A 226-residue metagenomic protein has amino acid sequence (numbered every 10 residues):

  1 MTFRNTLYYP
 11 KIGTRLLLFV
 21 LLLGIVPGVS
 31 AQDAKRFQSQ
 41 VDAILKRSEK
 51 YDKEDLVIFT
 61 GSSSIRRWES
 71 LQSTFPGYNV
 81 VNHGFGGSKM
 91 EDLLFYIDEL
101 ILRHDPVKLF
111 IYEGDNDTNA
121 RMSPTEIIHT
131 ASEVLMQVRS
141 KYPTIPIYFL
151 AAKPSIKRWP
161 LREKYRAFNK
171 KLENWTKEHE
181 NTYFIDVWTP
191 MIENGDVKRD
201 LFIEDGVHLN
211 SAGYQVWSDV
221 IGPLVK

Functional and structural regions predicted by a protein language model:
M1-V57, E69, S73-T74: N-terminal secretory targeting modules
L21, I156-K226: Catalytic His-Asp segment of secreted/periplasmic serine-dependent ester chemistry enzymes
K50-K53, T74-F75, L102-H104, S140-K141 (+1 more regions): Extracellular/periplasmic catalytic domains that process cell-envelope and extracellular macromolecules
I58-T60, V81: Conserved beta-strand elements of the Class I
I65-V81, M90-I128, Y148, A152-I156: Oxyanion-hole/transition-state-stabilizing segment in secreted/luminal serine hydrolases and related acyltransferases
N116, S132, M136-Q137, K141 (+1 more regions): Extracellular glycan-modifying ectodomains
P124-V134, K164-N169: Charged helix-capping and loop-helix junction motifs
Y142-P146: A short helix->loop->beta-strand "cap" motif at the edges of active sites that frequently abuts
